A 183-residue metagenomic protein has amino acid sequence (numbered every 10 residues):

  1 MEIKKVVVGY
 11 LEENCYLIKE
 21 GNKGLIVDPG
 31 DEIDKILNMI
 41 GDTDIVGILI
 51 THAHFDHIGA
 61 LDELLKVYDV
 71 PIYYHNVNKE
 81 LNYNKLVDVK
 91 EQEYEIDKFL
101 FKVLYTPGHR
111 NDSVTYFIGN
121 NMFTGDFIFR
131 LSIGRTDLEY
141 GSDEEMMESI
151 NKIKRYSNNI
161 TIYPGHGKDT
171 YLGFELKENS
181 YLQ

Functional and structural regions predicted by a protein language model:
M1-T43, V114-G125: Conserved beta-strand hairpin/beta-sheet module of binuclear metal-dependent hydrolase folds, prominently
V8-E13, L17, G21, N76 (+3 more regions): Active-site-proximal loop/helix segment associated with metal-binding centers of metalloenzymes
G24, D31-L100, Y181: Active-site HxH/HxHxD metal-binding segment of metal-dependent hydrolases
G24, N111-Q183: Metallo-beta-lactamase
I48-I58, Y105-S113, Y163-D169: Histidine-centered catalytic micro-motifs
N78, N82-K85, Y105, S113 (+1 more regions): Active-site-adjacent C-terminal substructures of enzyme catalytic domains
Q92-E93, F99-T115: Pocket-forming structural segment of enzyme catalytic cores
